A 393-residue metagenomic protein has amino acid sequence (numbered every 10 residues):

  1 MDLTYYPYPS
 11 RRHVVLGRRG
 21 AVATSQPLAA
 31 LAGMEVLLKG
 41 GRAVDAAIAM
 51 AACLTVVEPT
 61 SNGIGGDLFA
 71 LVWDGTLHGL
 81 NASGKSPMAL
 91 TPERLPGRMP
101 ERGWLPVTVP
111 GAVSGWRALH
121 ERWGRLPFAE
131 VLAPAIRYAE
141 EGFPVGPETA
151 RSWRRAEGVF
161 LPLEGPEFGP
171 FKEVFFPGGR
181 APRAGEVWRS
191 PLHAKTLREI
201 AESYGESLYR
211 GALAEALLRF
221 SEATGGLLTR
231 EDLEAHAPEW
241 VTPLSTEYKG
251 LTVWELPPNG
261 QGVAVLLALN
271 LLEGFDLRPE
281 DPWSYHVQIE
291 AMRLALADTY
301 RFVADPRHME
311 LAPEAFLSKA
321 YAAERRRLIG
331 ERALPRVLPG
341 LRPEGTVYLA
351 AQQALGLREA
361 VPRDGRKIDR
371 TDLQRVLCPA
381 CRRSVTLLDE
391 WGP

Functional and structural regions predicted by a protein language model:
M1-L31, E35, A43-R210, A214-G260 (+2 more regions): Noncatalytic scaffold domains of N-terminal-nucleophile
R18-A21, D67-F69, V241-P243, V265 (+2 more regions): Short glycine-rich loop/turn motifs
W254-G262, R363-D369: Glycine-rich phosphate/pyrophosphate-binding beta-alpha loops
R278-D364, D372, C378, L388-P393: Internal maturation/activation junctions in enzymes
R382: Cys/His-coordinated zinc-binding microdomains
V385: Cys/His-rich microdomains that often coordinate metals
